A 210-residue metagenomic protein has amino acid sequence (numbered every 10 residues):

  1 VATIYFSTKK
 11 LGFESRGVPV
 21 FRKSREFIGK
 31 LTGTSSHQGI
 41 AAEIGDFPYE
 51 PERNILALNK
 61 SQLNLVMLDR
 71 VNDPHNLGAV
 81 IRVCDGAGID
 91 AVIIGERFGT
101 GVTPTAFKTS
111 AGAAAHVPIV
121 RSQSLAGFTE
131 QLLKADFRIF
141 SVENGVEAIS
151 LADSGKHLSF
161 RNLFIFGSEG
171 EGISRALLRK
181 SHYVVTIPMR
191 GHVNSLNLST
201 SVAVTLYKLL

Functional and structural regions predicted by a protein language model:
V1-A57: N-terminal positively charged helical leader segments and presequences
T3-F6, A57-I149: RNA substrate-binding interface of SAM-dependent RNA methyltransferases
R25-I28, R97-G99, E169, M189-V193: Short, acidic/turn-prone active-site loops that include or flank metal/cofactor- and phosphate-binding residues
F27, P51, S124-F128, S150-D153 (+1 more regions): Short acidic active-site motifs
Q38-I40, K108-A113, H157-F160: Short, hinge-like loop/turn segments at secondary-structure boundaries
H75-A79, I173, L198: Short glycine/serine/threonine-rich phosphate/pyrophosphate-binding segments that cradle anionic phosphate groups
G86, T105-A113, R175-L210: Structured adenosyl-cofactor binding patch, chiefly the S-adenosyl-L-methionine
F140-N194: Active-site/ligand-binding-proximal alpha/beta "capping" segment
